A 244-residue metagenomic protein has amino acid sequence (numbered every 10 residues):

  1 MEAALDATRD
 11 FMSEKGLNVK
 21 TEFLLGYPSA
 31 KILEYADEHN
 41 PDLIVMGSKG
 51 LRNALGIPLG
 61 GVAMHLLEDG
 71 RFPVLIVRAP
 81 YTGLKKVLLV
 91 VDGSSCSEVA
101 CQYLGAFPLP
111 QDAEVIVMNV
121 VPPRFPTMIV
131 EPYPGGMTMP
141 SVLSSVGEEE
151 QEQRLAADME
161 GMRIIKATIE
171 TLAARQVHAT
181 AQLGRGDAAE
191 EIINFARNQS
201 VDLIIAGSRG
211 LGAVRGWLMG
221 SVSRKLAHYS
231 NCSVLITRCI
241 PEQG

Functional and structural regions predicted by a protein language model:
A3, A7-I44, Q153, M159-I204 (+1 more regions): Structural beta-alpha unit
S13-K15, K20, K86-E148, T171-Q182 (+2 more regions): Small/aliphatic-rich secondary-structure junction motif
K20-T21, L51-R52, D92, A156-A157 (+2 more regions): A generic structural signal for short
L24, A79, D92-G93, G184: Structured loop/turn residues at secondary-structure junctions
S29-Y81, E190, N194-G244: Gly/Ser-rich helix-loop-strand patches that form or flank binding pockets for ribonucleotide-derived cofactors
L67-E68, E131-G136, R154-M159, A188: Short acidic/polar alpha-helix capping motifs at helix-coil junctions
V91, E148-L155, M159: Charge-dense, low-complexity intrinsically disordered segments
